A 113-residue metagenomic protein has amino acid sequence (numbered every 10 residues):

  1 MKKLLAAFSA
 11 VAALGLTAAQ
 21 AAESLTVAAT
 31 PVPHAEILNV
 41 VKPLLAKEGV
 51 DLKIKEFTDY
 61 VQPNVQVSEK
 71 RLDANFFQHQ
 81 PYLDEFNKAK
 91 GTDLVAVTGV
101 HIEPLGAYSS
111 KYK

Functional and structural regions predicted by a protein language model:
M1-A21: Gram-negative bacterial Sec-dependent N-terminal signal peptides
A18-T26, L45-A46, K113: Immediate post-signal peptide segment of exported/extracytoplasmic ligand-binding proteins
A22-V32, V50-E56: Short, well-ordered beta-strand elements
V27, V67-S68: Hydrophobic residues within well-ordered alpha-helices
I54-V65: Short helix-initiation/N-cap motifs at beta->coil->alpha
T58-Y60, N75-D84, H101: Beta->alpha turn/N-cap motifs
E85-V97, Y112: Ligand-binding "clamshell"
V97-K113: A conserved helix-loop-strand patch within extracytoplasmic ligand-binding domains of the periplasmic binding
